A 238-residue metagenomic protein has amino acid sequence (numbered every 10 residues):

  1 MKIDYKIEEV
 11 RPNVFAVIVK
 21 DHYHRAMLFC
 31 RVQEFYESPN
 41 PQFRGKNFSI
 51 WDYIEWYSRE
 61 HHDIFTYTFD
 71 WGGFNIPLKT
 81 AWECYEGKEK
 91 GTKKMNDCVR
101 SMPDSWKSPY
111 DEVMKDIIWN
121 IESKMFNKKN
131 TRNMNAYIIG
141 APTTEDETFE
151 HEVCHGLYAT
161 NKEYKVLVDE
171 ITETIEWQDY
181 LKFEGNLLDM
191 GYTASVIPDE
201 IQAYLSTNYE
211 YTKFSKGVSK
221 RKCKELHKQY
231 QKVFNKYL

Functional and structural regions predicted by a protein language model:
M1-A136: A metal-dependent hydrolase signature that marks the N-terminal structural subdomain at the beginning of catalytic folds
R11, F15-Y23, V113-G140, T172-L238: Metalloprotease/metallohydrolase-associated module, dominated by Zn2+-dependent proteases
H62, G87, N161, G191 (+1 more regions): Short, flexible coil/linker elements and helix-boundary hinge sites characteristic of intrinsically disordered
E147-T160: Active-site recognition of the HExxH zinc-binding catalytic motif
N161-K162, F214: Extended, well-ordered protein cores
E163-T174: Short acidic alpha-helical/loop segments enriched in Asp/Glu that coordinate divalent cations
